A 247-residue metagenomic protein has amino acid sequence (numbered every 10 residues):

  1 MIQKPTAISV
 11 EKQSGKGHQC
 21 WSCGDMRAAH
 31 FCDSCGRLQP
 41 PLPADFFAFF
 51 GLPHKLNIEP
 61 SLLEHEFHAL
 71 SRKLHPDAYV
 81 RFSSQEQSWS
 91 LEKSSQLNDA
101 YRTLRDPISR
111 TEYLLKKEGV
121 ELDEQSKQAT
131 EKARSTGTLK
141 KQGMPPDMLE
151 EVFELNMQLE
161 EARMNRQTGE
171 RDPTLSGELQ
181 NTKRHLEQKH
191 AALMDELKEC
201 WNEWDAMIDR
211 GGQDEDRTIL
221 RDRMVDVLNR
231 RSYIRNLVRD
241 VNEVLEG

Functional and structural regions predicted by a protein language model:
M1-G247: C-terminal accessory/regulatory regions appended to core domains
